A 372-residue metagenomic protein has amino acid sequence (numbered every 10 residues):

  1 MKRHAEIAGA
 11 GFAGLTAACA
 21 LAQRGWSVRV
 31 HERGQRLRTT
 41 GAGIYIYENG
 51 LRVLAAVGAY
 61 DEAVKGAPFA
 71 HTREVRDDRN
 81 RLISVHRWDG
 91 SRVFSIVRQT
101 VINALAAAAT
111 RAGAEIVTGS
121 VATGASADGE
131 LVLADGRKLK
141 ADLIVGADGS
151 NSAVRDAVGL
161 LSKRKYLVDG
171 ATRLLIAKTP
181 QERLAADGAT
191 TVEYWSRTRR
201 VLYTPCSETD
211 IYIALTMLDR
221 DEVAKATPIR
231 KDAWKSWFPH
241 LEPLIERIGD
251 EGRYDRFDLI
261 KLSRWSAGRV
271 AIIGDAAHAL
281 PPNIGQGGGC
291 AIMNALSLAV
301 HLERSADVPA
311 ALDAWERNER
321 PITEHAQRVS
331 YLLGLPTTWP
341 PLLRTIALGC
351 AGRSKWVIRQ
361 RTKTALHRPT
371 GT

Functional and structural regions predicted by a protein language model:
M1-A5, A22, Y47-T179, L218-K231 (+2 more regions): Conserved N-terminal helical subregion
M1-R3, T72, N80, I284-G285 (+1 more regions): C-terminal helical "tail/cap" subdomain of flavin- and related membrane-associated enzymes
A8-Q23, H31-G34, G146, E251-L335: Conserved mid-domain beta->alpha element of the FAD-binding
V28: Short beta-strand element of Class I
L37-R38, A153-V154, A279-P281: Catalytic P-loop NTPase motifs of RecA-like helicase/translocase cores
S152, R173, R199-L202, A277-H278: Histidine-centered metal-chelating micro-motifs
A189-V223: Active-site substrate-recognition segment that forms the wall of the catalytic cavity or substrate channel
V223-R253: Flavin-binding catalytic cores
